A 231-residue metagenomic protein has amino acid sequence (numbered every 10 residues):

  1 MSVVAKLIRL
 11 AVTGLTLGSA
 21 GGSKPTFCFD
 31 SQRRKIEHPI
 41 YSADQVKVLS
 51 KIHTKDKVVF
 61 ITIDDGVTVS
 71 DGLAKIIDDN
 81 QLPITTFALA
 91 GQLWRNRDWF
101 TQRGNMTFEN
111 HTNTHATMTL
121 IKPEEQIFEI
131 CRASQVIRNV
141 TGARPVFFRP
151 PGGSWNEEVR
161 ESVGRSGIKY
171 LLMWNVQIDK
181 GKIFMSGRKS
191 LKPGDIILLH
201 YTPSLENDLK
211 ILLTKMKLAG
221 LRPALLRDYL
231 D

Functional and structural regions predicted by a protein language model:
V4, A11-C28: Bacterial Sec-dependent signal peptides at the C-terminal "C-region" and cleavage site
F27-T117, V136, R222: Active-site beta->alpha N-cap acidic-glycine motif
T62, T85-L89, E109-H111, F148-P151 (+3 more regions): A cross-family glycoside hydrolase active-site/sugar-binding cleft signature
G66-V69, F87-N96, A116-E124, R149-W155 (+2 more regions): Acidic-and-aromatic substrate-binding clefts and catalytic sites of carbohydrate-active enzymes
V69, L73-I76, N96-W99, Q126-A133 (+3 more regions): Stable alpha-helical elements in mature extracytoplasmic
I76-D78, P83-T85, T107, P123-N156 (+1 more regions): CE4/NodB-like, metal-dependent polysaccharide N-deacetylase domain that modifies extracellular/periplasmic N-acetylated
R144, S154-P193, L221-L230: His/Asp/Glu-enriched short active-site or ligand-binding loop at hydrolase and phosphoryl-transfer sites
L205-D231: Binuclear metal-dependent phosphoesterase catalytic core
